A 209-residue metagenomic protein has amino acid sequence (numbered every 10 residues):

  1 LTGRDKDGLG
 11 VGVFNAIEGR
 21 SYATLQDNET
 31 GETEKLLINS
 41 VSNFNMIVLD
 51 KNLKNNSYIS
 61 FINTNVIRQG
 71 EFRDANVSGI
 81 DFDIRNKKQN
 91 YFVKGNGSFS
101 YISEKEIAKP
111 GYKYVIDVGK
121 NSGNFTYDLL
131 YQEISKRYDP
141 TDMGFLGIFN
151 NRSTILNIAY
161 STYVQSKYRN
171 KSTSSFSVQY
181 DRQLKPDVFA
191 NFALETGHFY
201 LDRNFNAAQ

Functional and structural regions predicted by a protein language model:
T2, R73-A75, K88-Q209: Exposed, low-structure sequence patches enriched in small/polar residues
T2-I67, L129, R152-T154: Active-site cores of enzymes that catalyze phosphoryl transfer or operate on phosphate-rich substrates
I17, I38, I47-V48, I59-I62 (+9 more regions): Weak global preference for isoleucine
R20, T30-E34, R68, G79-D83 (+3 more regions): Short, low-complexity, polar/charged sequence segments that are solvent-exposed and flexible
A23, E29-K35, N65-Q69, I102-E104 (+2 more regions): Extracellular loop and loop/strand-boundary signature of outer-membrane beta-barrel proteins
N43-I102, K171-F176: Surface-exposed extracellular loop regions of Gram-negative outer-membrane beta-barrel proteins
